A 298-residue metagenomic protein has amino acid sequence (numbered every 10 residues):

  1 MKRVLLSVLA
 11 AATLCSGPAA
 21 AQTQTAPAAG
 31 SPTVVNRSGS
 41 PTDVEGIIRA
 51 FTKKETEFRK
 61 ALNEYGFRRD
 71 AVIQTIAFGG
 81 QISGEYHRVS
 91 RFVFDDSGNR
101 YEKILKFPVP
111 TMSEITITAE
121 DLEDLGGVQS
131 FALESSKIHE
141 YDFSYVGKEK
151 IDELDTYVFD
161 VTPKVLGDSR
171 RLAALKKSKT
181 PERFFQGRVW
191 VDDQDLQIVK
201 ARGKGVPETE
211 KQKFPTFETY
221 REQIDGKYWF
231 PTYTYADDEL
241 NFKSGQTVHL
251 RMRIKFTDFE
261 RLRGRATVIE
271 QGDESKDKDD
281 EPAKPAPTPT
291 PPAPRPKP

Functional and structural regions predicted by a protein language model:
M1-V4: Positively charged n-region of N-terminal signal peptides that target proteins for export
S7-S16: Bacterial N-terminal signal peptides
G17-A21: Sec/Tat signal peptide C-region and signal peptidase I cleavage site
Q22-F185, D193-K200, K204-P215, Q223-Y233 (+1 more regions): Structured extracytoplasmic
